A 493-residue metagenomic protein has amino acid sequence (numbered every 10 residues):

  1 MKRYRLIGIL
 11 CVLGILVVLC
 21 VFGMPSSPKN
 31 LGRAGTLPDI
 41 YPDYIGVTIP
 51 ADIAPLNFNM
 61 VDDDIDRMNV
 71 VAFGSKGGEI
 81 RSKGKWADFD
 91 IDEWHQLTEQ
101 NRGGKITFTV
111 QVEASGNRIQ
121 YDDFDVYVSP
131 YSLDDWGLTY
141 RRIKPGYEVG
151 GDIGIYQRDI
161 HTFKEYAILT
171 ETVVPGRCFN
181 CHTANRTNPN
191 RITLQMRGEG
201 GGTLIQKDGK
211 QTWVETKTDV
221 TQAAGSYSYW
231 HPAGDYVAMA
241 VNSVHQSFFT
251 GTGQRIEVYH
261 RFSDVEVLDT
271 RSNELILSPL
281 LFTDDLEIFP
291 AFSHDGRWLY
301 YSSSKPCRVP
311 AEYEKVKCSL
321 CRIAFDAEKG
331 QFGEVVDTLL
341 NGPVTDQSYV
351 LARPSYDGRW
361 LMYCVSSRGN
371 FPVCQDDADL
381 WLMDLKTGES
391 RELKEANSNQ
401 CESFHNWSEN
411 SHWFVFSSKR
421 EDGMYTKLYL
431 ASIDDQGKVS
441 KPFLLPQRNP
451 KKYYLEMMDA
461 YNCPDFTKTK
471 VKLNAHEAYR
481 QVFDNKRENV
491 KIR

Functional and structural regions predicted by a protein language model:
M1-R5: Positively charged n-region of N-terminal signal peptides that target proteins for export
G8-G32: Bacterial Sec-dependent signal peptides at the C-terminal "C-region" and cleavage site
M24-R493: Sequence signature of WD/YWTD-type beta-propeller architectures
